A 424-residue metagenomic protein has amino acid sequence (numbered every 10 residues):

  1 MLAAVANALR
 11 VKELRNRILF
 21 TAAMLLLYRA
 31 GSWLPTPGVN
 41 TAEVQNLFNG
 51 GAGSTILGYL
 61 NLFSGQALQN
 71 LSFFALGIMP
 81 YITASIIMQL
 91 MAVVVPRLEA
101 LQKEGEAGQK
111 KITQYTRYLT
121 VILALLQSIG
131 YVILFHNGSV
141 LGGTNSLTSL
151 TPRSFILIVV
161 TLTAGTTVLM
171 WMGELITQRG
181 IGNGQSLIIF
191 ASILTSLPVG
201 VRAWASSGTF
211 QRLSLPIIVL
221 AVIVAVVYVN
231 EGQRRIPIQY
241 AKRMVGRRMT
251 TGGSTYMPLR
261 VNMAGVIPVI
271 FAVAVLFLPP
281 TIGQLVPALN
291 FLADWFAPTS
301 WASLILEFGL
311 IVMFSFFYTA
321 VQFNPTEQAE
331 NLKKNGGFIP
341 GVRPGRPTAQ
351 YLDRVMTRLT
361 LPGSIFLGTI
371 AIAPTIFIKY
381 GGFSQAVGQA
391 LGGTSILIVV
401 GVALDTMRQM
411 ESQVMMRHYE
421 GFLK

Functional and structural regions predicted by a protein language model:
M1-Q102, E106-K424: N-terminal cationic and glycine-rich segments that engage phosphates or anionic surfaces
